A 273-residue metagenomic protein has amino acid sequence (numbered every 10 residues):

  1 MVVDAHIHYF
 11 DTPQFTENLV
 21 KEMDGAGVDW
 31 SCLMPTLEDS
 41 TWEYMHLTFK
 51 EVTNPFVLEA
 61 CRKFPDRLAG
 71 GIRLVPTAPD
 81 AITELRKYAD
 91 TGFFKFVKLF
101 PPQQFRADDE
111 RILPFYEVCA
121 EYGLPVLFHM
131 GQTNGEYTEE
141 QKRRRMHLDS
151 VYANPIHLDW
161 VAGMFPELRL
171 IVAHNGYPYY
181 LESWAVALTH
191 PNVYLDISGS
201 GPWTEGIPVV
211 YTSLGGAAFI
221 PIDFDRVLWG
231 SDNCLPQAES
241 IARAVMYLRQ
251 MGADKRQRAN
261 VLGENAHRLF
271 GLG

Functional and structural regions predicted by a protein language model:
M1-A5, T12-W30, R86-K87, D223-L228 (+1 more regions): Mid-to-C-terminal alpha-helical segments outside catalytic/metal-binding sites
A5-H8, N18-M45, R67-R73, K95 (+1 more regions): Divalent metal-dependent hydrolysis catalytic cores, especially in the metallo-beta-lactamase
H6, M23, V57, C61 (+8 more regions): Conserved, mostly hydrophobic/aromatic
I7-Y9, P13, P35-T36, I72-P76 (+5 more regions): A cross-domain feature marking catalytic cores of carbohydrate-active enzymes and several ubiquitous metabolic/repair
F10-P13, E38-T41, P76-D80, Q132-Y137 (+3 more regions): Active-site environment of divalent metal-dependent phosphoester hydrolases
T16-D24, E51-L58, R62, P79-D90 (+6 more regions): Amphipathic, non-transmembrane alpha-helical secondary structure
E38, M45-Q141, H147-D149: Active-site gating/metal-coordination segments in enzymes
F94-F96, D109-L228: Catalytic pocket-lining loop regions of alpha/beta-barrel enzymes, especially the amidohydrolase/enolase/GH5 lineages
